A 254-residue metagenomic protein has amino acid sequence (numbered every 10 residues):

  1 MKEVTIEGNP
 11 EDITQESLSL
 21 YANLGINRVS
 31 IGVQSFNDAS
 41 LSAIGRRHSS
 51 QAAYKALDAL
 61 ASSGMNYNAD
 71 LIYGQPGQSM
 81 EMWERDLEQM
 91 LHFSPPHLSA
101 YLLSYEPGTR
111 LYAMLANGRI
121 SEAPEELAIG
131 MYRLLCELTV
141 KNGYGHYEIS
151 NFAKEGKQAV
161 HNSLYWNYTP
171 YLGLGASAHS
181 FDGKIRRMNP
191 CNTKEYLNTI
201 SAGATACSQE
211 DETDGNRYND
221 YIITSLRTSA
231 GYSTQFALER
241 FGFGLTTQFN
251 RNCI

Functional and structural regions predicted by a protein language model:
M1-F243: C-terminal scaffold of the Radical SAM
G242-I254: Short amphipathic alpha-helical interaction segments
